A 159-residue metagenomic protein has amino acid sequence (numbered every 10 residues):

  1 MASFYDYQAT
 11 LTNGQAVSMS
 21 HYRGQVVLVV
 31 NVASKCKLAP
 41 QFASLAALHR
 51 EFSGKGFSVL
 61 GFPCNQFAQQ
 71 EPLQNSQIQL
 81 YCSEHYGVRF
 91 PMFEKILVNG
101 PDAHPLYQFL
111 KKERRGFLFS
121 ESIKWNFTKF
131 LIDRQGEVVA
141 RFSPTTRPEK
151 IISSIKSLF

Functional and structural regions predicted by a protein language model:
M1-F159: Chalcogenol-based redox active-site neighborhoods
